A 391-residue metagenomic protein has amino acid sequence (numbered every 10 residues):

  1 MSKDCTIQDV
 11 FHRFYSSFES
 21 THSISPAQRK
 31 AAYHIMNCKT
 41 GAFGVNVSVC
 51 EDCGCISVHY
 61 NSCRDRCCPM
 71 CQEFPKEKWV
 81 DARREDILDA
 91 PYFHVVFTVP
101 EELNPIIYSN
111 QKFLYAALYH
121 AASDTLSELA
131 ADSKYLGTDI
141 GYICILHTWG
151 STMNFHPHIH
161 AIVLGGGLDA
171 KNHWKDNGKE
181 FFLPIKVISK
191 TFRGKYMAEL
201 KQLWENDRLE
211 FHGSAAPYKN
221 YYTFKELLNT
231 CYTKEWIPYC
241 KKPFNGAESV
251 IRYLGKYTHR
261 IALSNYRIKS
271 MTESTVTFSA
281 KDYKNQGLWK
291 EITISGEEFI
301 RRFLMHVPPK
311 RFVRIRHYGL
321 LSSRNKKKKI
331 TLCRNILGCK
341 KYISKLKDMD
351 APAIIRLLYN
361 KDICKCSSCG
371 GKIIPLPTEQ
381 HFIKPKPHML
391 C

Functional and structural regions predicted by a protein language model:
M1-C391: Beta->alpha loop/short-helix hinge microenvironment recognizer with preference for catalytic Tyr/His contexts
